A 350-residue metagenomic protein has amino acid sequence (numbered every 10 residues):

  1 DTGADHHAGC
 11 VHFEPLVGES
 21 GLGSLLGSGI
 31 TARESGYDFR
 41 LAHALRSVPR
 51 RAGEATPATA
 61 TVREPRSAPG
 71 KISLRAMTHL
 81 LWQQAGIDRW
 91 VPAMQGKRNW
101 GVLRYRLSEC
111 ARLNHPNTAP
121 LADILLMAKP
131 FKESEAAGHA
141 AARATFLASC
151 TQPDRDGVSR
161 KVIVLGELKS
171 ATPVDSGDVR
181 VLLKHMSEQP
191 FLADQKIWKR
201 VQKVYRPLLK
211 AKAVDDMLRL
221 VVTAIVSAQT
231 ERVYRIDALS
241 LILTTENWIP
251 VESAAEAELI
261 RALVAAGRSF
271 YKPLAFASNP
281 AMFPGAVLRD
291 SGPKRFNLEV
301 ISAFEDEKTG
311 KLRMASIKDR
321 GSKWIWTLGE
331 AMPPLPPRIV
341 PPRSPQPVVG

Functional and structural regions predicted by a protein language model:
D1-G350: Intrinsically disordered, low-complexity linker/tail regions enriched in polar/charged residues
